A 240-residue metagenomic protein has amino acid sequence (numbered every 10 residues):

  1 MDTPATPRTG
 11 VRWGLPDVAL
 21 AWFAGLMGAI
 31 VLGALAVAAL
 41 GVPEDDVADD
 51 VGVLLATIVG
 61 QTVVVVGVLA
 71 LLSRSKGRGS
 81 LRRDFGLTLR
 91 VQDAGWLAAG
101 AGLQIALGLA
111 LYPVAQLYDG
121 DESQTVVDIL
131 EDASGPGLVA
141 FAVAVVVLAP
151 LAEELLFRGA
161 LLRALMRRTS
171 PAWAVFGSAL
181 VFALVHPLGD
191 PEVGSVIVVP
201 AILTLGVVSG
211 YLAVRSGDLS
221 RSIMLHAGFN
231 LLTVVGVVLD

Functional and structural regions predicted by a protein language model:
M1-D93, I105-A106, Y112-P113, L117 (+1 more regions): N-terminal, membrane-interfacial amphipathic/helix-forming hydrophobic leader that caps and precedes the first
P7, V11, L15, A19 (+8 more regions): Hydrophobic, aromatic-rich alpha-helical transmembrane segments and their membrane-interface anchor motifs
A21-G25, A29, V53-G60, A99-G100 (+3 more regions): Alpha-helical transmembrane segments of multi-pass integral membrane proteins
I105, L109, L117-L130, S134-D240: Transmembrane helix-loop-helix hairpins at the membrane interface of multi-pass integral membrane proteins
